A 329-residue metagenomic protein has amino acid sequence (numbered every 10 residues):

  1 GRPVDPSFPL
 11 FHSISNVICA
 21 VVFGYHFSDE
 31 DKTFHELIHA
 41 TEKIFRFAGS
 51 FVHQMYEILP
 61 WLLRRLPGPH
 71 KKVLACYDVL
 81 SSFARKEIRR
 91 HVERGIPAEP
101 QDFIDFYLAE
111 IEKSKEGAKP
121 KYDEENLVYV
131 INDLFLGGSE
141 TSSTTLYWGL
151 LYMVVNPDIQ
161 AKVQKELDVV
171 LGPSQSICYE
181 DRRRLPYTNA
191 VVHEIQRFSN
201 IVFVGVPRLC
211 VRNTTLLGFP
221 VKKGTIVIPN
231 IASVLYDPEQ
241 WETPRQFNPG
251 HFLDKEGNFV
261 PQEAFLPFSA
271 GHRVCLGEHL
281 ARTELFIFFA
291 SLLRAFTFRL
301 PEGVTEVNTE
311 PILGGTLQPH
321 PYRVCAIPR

Functional and structural regions predicted by a protein language model:
G1-L146, K162, E180: Cytochrome P450 heme-thiolate monooxygenase catalytic core
V79-S82, K86, S176-G218, T225 (+1 more regions): Conserved cytochrome P450 K-helix E-x-x-R motif and the immediately C-terminal K′/meander segment
D105-A109, I226, G314-R329: C-terminal helix/juxtamembrane-tail motif
N132, L217, K255-L285, E310-I312: Cytochrome P450 heme-thiolate "Cys pocket" and heme-binding signature region
T141-M153, F288: Short, small-residue alpha-helix embedded
P157-I159, V227, E278-T316: Cytochrome P450 heme-binding "Cys pocket" and the immediately downstream C-terminal segment
V163, I195, V221-G224, F247 (+4 more regions): Hydrophobic, well-ordered secondary-structure elements that form the walls of internal hydrophobic environments
R182, P229-G257: Conserved cytochrome P450 K-helix/beta-meander segment immediately N-terminal to the heme-binding cysteine loop
